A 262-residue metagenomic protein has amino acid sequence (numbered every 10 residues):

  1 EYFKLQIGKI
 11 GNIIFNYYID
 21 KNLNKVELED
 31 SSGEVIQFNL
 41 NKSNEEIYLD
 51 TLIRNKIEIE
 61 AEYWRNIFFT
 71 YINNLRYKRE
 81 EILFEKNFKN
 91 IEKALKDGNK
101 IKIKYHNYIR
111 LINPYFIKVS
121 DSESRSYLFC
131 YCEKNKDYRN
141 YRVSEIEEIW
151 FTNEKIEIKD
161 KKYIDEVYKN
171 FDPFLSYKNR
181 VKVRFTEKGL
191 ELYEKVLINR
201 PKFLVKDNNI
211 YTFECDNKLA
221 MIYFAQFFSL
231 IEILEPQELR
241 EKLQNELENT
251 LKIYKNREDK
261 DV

Functional and structural regions predicted by a protein language model:
E1, D20-E45: Short Lys/Arg-rich basic patches
L5-N16, I57-F69: Short amphipathic alpha-helical segments
Y17-N22, Y71-N74: Short, basic alpha-helical nucleic acid-contact segments in DNA-binding proteins and DNA transaction factors
V35, E123-R125, D207-T212: A generic structural signal for beta-strand entry/edge sites
N39-S43, Y48-E58: Extended, charge-enriched helical/coil interaction regions that scaffold DNA-processing and chromosome-maintenance
E46-I47, R110-L111, N135-Y141, L190-Y193 (+1 more regions): Short, surface-exposed beta-strand/loop "edge" segments at domain boundaries and coil↔beta transitions
N73-V181, V262: Core beta-strand-centered patch of the WYL/Sm-like small regulatory domain
D172-V262: Polybasic (Lys/Arg-rich)
